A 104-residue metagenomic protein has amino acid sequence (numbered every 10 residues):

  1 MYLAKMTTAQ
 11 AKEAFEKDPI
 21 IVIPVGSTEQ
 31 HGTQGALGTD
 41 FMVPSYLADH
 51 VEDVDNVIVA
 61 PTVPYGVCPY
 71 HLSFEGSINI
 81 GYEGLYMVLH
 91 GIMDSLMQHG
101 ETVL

Functional and structural regions predicted by a protein language model:
M1-A36: Active-site and ligand/interface coordination hotspots across diverse enzymes and nucleic-acid-associated assemblies
M1-M6, P69-L104: Active-site histidine-anchored catalytic micro-motif
K12-E16, E52, M97: Solvent-exposed alpha-helices and their adjacent loops that cap or buttress functional pockets in soluble metabolic
P19, V54-V57: A generic structural signal for alpha->beta connector loops
I23-P24, V59-V63, V103-L104: Short beta-strand segments at enzyme active-site cores
Q34-F41, L72-G76: Glycine-rich loop at the start of a catalytic domain that most often binds anionic cofactors/ligands
G38-D53: Short catalytic helix/loop segments, enriched in acidic residues and glycine and frequently bearing histidine
V57-L72: Short connector loops at secondary-structure junctions
